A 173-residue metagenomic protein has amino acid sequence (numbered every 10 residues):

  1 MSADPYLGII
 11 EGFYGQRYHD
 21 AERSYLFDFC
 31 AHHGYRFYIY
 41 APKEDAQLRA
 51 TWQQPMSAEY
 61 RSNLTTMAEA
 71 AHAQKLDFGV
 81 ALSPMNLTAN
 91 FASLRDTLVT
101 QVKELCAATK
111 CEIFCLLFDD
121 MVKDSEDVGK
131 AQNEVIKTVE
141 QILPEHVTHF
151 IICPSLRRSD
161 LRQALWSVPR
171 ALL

Functional and structural regions predicted by a protein language model:
M1-R95, A107-E112, P144-E145: Feature activates predominantly on carbohydrate-active enzymes
G12, M121-L173: Catalytic-core regions of glycoside hydrolase
E22, N63, L94-T97, V128-A131 (+2 more regions): Residues at alpha-helix caps and immediate loop-helix transition turns in enzyme cores, especially N- and C-cap
F27, L64-A68, V102, I136 (+2 more regions): Short amphipathic alpha-helical segments and helix-helix/interface helices
Y40-A41, A81, L117-D119, C153: Generic beta-strand/beta-sheet core signal
A71-Q74, T97-C115, D119-K123, A131 (+1 more regions): Hydrophobic or amphipathic alpha-helical targeting/insertion segments
